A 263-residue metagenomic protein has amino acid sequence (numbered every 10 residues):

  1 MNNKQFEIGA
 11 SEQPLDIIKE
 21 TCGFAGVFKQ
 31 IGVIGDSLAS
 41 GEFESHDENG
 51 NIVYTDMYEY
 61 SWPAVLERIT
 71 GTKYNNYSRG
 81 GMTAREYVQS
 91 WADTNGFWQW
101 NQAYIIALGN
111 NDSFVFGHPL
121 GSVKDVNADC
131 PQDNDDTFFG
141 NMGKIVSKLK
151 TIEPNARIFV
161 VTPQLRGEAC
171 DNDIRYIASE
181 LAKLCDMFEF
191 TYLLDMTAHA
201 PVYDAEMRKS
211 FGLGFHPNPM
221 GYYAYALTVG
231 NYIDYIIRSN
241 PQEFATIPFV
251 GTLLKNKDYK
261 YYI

Functional and structural regions predicted by a protein language model:
M1-M57, E67-R68, Q99-W100, T151-P154 (+1 more regions): N-terminal secretory targeting modules
Q30, G41-D136, G140: Conserved SGNH/GDSL esterase-like catalytic core that processes O-acyl groups on lipids and polysaccharides
I34-D36, Y77-M82, A107-N110, V161-L165 (+1 more regions): Active-site-proximal beta-strand/loop segments in catalytic clefts of secreted hydrolases
L66-E67, L149, L184-D186: A generic structural signal for well-ordered alpha-helical segments
Y74-R79, V161, P241-T246: Surface-exposed patches in mature extracellular/periplasmic domains of secreted proteins
M142-V146, A178: Generic structural signal for well-ordered alpha-helices, preferentially at hydrophobic/aromatic core positions
P154-N155, E189: Proline-centered flexible-loop/turn and helix-kink motifs
Q164-I263: Catalytic His-Asp segment of secreted/periplasmic serine-dependent ester chemistry enzymes
